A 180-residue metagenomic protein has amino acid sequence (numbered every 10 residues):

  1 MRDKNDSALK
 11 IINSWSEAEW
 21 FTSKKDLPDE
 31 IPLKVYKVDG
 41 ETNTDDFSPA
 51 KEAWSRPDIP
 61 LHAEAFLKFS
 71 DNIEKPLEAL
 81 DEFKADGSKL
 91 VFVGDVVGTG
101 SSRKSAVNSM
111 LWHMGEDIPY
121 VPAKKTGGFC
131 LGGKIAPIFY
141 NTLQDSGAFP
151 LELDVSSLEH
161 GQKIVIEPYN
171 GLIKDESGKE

Functional and structural regions predicted by a protein language model:
M1-E180: Fe-S-dependent hydro-lyases/dehydratases of central metabolism
